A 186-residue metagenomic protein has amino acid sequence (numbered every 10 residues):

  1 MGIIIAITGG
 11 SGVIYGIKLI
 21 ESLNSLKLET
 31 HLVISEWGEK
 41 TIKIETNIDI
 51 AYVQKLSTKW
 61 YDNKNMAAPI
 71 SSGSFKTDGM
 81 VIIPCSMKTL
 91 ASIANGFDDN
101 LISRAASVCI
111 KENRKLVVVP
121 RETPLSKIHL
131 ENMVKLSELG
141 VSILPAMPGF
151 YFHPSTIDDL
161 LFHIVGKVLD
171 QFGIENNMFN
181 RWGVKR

Functional and structural regions predicted by a protein language model:
M1-V117, T123-R186: A cross-family phosphate/adenosyl-ligand binding-site feature
